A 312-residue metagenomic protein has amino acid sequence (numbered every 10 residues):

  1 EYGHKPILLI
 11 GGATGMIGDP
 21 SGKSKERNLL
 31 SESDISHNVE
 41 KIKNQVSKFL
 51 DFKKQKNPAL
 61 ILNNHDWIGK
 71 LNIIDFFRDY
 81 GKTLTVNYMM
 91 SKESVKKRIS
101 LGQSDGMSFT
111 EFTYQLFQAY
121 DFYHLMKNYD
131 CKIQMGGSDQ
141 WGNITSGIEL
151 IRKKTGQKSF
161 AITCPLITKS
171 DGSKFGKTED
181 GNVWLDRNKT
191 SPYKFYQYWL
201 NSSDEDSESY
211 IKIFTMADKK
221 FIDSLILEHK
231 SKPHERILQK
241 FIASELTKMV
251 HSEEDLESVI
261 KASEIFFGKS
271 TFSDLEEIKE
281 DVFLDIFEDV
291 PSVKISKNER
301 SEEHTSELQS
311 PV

Functional and structural regions predicted by a protein language model:
E1-S138, I148, T155-F160, S173: NTP-dependent nucleotidyl-transfer catalytic core
G22-N28, F77-D79, T85-V86, Q140 (+4 more regions): Generic alpha-helical propensity signal that fires on short helical segments and nearby coil/disordered stretches
H37, K56-N57, D139, I167 (+2 more regions): Generic structural microfeature
G142-I144: Short glycine/serine/threonine-rich phosphate/pyrophosphate-binding segments that cradle anionic phosphate groups
K154-S306, S310: Conserved nucleotide- and phosphate/pyrophosphate-binding catalytic cores in adenylate/nucleotidyl-handling enzymes
